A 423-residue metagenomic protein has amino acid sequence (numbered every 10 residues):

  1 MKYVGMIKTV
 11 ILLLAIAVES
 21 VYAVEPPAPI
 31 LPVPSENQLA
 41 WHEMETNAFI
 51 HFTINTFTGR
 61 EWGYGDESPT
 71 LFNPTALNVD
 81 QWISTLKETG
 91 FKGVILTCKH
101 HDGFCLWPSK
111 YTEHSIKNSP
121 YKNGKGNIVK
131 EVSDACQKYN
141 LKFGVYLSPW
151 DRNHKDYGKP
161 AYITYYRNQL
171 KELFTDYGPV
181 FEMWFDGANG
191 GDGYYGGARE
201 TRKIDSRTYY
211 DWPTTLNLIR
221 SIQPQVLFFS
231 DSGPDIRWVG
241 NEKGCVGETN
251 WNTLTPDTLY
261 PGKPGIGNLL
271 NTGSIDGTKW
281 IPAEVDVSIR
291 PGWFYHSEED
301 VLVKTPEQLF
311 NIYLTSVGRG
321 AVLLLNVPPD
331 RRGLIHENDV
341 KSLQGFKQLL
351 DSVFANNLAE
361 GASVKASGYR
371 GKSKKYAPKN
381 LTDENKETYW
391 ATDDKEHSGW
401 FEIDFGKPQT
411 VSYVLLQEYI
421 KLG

Functional and structural regions predicted by a protein language model:
M1-V24: Bacterial Sec-dependent N-terminal signal peptides
M6, S316-A321, K407-T410: Short, surface-exposed loop and linker segments with low hydrophobicity and enrichment for Pro/Ser/Thr
A23-K395, I403, L415-E418: Mature catalytic domains of secreted/periplasmic carbohydrate-active enzymes
E396-S398, G406-Y413: Extended extracellular/luminal ectodomain segments enriched in beta-structured repeat modules
K421-G423: Short coil-to-beta strand junction motifs in C2/discoidin
